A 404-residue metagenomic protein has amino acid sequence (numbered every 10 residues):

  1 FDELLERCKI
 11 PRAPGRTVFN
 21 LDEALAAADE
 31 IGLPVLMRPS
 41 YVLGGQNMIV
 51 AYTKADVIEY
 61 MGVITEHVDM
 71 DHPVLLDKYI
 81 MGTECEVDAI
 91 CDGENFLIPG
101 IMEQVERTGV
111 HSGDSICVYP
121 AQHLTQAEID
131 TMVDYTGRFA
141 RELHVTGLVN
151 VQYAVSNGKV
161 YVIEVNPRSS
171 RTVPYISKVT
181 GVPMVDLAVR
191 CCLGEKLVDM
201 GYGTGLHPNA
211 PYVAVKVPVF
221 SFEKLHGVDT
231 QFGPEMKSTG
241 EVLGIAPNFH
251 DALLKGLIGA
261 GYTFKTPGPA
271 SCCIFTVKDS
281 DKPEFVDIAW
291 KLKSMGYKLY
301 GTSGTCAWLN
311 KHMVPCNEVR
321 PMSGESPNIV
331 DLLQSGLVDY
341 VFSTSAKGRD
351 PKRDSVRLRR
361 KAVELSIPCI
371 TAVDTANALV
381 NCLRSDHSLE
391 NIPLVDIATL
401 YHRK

Functional and structural regions predicted by a protein language model:
F1-M48, K311-R320, D374-C382, D386: A conserved helix-loop-beta module that forms one wall/lid of the active-site cleft in ATP-utilizing catalytic domains
L4, C8, I31-P34, L43-Q46 (+1 more regions): ATP-dependent carboxylate activation and anion-phosphoryl transfer catalytic cores that bind Mg-ATP to form
K9-R12, G32, P73, K159 (+3 more regions): A generic structural signal for alpha->beta connector loops
A13-G15, L75-D77, N150, I274-F275: Short catalytic-loop micro-motif centered on adjacent basic/acidic residues
V18, D77-Y79, T302, V319: Conserved beta-strand termini and adjacent loop/short-helix elements that scaffold enzyme active sites in alpha/beta
V18-E23, D56-V57, M81-T83, S280-K282 (+1 more regions): Short acidic loop-to-helix transition motifs that present clustered carboxylates
L148, S156, S169-P174, K178-L187 (+7 more regions): Acidic, glycine-enriched active-site microenvironments
